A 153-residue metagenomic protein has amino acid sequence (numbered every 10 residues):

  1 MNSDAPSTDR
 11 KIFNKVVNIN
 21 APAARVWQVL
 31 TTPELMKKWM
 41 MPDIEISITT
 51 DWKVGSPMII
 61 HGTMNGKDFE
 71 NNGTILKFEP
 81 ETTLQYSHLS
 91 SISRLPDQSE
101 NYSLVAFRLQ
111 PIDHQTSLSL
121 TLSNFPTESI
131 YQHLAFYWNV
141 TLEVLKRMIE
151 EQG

Functional and structural regions predicted by a protein language model:
M1-S47: Hydrophobic ligand-binding cavity/cleft-lining segments
R10-V16, E45, P57, E70 (+3 more regions): Intrinsic-disorder/low-complexity, polar/charged segments enriched in Ser/Thr/Lys/Arg/Asp/Glu/Gln
N18-P22, Q110-I112, T121-F125: Solvent-exposed residues in well-ordered beta-strands and their adjoining turns, especially edge/terminal strands
V26-W27, M36, M58, I75 (+4 more regions): Hydrophobic pocket/interface hotspot
T31-T32, P80, E150-E151: Residues at helix-coil transition
P42-I59, K67: A solvent-exposed, acidic/Ser-Thr-rich amphipathic alpha-helical stretch
T49-D51, M64-I112, S123: Hydrophobic-ligand binding "helix-grip"
S117, S123-G153: A conserved amphipathic terminal alpha-helix motif
